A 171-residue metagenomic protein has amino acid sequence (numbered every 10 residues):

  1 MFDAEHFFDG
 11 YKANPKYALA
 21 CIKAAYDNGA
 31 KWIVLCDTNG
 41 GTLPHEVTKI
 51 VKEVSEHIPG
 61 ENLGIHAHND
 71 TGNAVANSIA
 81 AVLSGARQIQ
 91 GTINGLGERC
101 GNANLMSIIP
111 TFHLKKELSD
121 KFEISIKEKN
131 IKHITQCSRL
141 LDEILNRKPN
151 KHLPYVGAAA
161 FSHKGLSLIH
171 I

Functional and structural regions predicted by a protein language model:
F2-A4, I33-L35, L63-A67, I89-G91: Hydrophobic faces of well-ordered beta-strands that scaffold small-molecule active sites in alpha/beta enzyme cores
E5-I58: Alpha/beta enzyme core
Y17, G72-S84: Catalytic cores of alpha/beta
G29-K31, I58-G60, A80-I89: Glycine-enriched alpha-helix->loop->beta-strand junction motifs that scaffold or abut catalytic
V51-P59, I109, H113, D142: Surface-exposed amphipathic alpha-helices with a cationic face
A86-G101: Glycine-rich phosphate-binding active-site loops on the catalytic face of alpha/beta enzymes
G97-D120: C-terminal helical cap(s) of enzyme catalytic domains, especially alpha/beta-barrels
F112, K116-I169: A mid-to-C-terminal "edge-of-domain" accessory segment
